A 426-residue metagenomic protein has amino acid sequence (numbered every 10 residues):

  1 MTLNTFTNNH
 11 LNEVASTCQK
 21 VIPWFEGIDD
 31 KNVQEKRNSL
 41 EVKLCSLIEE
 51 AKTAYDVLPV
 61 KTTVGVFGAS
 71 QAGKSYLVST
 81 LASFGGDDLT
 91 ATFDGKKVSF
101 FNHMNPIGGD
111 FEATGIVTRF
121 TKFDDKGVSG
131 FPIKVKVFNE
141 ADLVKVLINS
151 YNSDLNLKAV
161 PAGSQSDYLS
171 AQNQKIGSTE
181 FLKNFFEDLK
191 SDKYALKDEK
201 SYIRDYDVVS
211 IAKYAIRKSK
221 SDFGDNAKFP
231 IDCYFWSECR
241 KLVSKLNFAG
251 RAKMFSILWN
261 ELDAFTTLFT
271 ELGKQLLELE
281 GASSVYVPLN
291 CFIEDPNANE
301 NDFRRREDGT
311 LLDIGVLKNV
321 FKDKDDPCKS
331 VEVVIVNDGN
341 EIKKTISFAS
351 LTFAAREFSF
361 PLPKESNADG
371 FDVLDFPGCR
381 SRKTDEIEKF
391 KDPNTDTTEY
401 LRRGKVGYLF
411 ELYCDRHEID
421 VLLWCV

Functional and structural regions predicted by a protein language model:
M1-S70, S83-K364, A368-G370: N-terminal low-complexity/disordered regulatory or targeting extensions
F67, L374-F376, C425: Generic beta-strand/beta-sheet core signal
A72-K74: Conserved glycine(s) of the Walker
L81-F84, D94, I387-D392: Short secondary-structure boundary/capping segments
L362-V373, G378-I387: P-loop NTPase motor domains
R382-V426: Inter-motif core of Ras-like GTPase G domains
